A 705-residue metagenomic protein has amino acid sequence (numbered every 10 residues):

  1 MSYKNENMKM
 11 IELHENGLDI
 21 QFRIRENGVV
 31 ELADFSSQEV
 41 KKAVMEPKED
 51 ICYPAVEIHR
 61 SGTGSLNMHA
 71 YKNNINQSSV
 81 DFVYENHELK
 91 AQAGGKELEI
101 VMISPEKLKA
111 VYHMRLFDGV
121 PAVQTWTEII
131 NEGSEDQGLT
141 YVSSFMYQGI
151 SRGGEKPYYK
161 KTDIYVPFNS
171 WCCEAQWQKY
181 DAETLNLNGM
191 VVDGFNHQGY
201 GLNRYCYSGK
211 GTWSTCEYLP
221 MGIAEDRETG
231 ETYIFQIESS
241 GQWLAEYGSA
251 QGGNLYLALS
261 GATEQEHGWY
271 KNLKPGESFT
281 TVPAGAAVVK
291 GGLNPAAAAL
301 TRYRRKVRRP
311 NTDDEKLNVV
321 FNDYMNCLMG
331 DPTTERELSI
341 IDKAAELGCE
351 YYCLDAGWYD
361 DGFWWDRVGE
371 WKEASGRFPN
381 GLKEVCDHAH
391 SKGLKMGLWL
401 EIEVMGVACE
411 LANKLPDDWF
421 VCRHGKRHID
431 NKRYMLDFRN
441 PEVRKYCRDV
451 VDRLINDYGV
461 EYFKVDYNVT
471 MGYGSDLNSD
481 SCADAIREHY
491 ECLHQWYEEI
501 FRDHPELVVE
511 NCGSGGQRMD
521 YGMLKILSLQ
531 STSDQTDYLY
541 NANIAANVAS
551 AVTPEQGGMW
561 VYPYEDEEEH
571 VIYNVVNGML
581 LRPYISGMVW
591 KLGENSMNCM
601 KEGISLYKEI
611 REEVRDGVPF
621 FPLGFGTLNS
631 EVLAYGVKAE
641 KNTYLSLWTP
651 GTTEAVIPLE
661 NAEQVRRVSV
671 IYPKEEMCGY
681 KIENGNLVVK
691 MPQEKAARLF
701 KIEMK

Functional and structural regions predicted by a protein language model:
Y3-A250, H267, I671-G679: Polysaccharide-binding surfaces and accessory modules of carbohydrate-active proteins
I11-R23, N27, F35, K48 (+2 more regions): Active-site-proximal substrate-binding groove within the catalytic cores of carbohydrate-active enzymes
Q77, K271-K290, K695-E703: Short Pro-Gly-centered flexible turn/kink motifs
L116, L139, D360-L411, E499-E506: Acidic/aromatic-lined carbohydrate-recognition and catalytic surfaces of CAZymes acting on diverse glycans
T127, A356, D360, A374 (+2 more regions): Active-site and adjacent substrate-binding regions of carbohydrate-active enzymes
K316-N318, C327-D331, S375, I402-R453 (+1 more regions): Active-site-adjacent "subsite" loops/lids of carbohydrate-active enzymes
V319-D323, L354, M396-L400, F463-V465 (+1 more regions): Hydrophobic faces of well-ordered beta-strands that scaffold small-molecule active sites in alpha/beta enzyme cores
R336-W358: Catalytic domains of carbohydrate-active enzymes, especially glycoside hydrolases
